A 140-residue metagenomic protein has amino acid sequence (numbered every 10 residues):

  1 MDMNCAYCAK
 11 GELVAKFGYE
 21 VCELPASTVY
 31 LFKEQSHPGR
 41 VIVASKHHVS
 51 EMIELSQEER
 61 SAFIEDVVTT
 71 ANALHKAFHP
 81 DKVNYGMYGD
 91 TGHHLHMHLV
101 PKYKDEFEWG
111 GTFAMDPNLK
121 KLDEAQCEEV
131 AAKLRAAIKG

Functional and structural regions predicted by a protein language model:
M1-G140: HIT superfamily nucleotide-processing domains
